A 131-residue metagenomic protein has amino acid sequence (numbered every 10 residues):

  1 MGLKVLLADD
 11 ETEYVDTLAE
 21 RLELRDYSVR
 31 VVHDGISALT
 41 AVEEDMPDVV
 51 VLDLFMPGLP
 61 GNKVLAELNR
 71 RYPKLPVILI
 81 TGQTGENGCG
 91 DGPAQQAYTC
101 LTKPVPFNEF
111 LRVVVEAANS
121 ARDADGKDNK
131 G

Functional and structural regions predicted by a protein language model:
E11, L54-F55: The short loop immediately C-terminal to the conserved phospho-acceptor aspartate in CheY-like receiver
T12-R30: Two-component/phosphorelay signaling modules centered on CheY-like receiver
V15, P57-G58, G85: The feature encodes the CheY-like receiver
D34-S37, P60-V64: Acidic catalytic/metal-coordinating carboxylates
E43-D45, L68-L75, Q95: Conserved phosphotransfer cores of two-component systems
D45-V51: Active-site beta3 strand of CheY-like receiver
K63, T84-T102, N108, R112: Alpha4 helix (beta4-alpha4-beta5 surface) of REC/receiver domains from two-component response regulators
